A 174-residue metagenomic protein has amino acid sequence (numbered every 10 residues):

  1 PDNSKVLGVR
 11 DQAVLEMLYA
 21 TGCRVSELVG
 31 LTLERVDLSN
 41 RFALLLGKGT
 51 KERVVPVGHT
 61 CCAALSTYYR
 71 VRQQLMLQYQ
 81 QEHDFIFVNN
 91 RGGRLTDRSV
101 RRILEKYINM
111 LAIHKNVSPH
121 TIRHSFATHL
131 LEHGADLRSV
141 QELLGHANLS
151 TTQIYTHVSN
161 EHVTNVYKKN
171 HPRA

Functional and structural regions predicted by a protein language model:
P1-A174: Conserved catalytic core of the tyrosine transesterase superfamily
